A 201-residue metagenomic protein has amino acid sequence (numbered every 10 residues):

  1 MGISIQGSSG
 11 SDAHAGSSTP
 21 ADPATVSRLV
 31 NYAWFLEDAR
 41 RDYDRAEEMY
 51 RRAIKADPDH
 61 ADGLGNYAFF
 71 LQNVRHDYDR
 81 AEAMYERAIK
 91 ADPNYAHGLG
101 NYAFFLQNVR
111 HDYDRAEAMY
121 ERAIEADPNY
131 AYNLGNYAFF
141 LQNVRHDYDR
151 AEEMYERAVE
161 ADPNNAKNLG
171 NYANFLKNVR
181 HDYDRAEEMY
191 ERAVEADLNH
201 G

Functional and structural regions predicted by a protein language model:
M1-A13: N-terminal acidic, proline/glycine-rich, low-complexity intrinsically disordered segments
G10-R28: TPR-adjacent "capping" and linker segments in tetratricopeptide-repeat scaffold/adaptor proteins
G16-A21, E37, I54, Q72 (+8 more regions): A conserved position within tetratricopeptide repeats
S27-D38, D62-N73, H97-N108, Y132-Q142 (+1 more regions): Conserved alpha-helical positions within TPR/SEL1-like repeat arrays
